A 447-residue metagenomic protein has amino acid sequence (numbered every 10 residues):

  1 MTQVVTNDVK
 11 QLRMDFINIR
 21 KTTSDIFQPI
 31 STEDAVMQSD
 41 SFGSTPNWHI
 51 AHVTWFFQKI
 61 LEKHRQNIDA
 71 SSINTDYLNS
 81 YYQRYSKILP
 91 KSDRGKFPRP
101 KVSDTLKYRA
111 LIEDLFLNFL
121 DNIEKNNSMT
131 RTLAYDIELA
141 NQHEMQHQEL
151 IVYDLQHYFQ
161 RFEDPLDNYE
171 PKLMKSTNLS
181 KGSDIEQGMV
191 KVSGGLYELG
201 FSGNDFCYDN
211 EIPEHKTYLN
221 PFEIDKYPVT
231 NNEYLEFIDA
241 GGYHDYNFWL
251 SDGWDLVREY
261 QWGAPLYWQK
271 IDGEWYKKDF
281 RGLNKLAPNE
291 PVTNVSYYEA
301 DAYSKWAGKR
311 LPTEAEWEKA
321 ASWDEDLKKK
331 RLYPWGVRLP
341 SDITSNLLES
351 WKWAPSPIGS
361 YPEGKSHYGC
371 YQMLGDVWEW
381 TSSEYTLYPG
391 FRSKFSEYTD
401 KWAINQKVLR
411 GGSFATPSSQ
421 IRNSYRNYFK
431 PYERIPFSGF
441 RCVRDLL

Functional and structural regions predicted by a protein language model:
M1-S44, W48-F56, I60-L115, F119-N122 (+10 more regions): Disulfide-stabilized, aromatic/cysteine-rich ligand-recognition loop
D136, A140, E144-Q146, L150 (+6 more regions): Functional-site microenvironments in short loops/helix caps that host divalent-cation chemistry
